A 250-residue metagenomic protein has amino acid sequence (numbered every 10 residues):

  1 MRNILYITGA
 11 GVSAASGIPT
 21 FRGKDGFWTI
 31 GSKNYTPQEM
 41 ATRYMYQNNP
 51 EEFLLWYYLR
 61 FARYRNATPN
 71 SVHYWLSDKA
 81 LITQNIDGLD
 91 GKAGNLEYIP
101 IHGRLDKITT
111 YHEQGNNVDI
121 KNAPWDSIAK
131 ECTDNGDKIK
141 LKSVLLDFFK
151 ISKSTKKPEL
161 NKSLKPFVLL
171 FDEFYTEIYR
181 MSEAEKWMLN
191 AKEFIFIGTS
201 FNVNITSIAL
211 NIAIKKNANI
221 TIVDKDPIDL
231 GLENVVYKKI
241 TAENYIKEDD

Functional and structural regions predicted by a protein language model:
M1-D250: Conserved catalytic core of sirtuin-type NAD+-dependent deacylases
